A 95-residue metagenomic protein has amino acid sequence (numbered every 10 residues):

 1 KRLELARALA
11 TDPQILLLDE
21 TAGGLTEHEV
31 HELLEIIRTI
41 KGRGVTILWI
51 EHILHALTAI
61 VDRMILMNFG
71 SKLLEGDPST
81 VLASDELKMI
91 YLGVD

Functional and structural regions predicted by a protein language model:
K1-D95: Glycine-rich phosphate-binding loops of nucleotide-dependent enzymes
